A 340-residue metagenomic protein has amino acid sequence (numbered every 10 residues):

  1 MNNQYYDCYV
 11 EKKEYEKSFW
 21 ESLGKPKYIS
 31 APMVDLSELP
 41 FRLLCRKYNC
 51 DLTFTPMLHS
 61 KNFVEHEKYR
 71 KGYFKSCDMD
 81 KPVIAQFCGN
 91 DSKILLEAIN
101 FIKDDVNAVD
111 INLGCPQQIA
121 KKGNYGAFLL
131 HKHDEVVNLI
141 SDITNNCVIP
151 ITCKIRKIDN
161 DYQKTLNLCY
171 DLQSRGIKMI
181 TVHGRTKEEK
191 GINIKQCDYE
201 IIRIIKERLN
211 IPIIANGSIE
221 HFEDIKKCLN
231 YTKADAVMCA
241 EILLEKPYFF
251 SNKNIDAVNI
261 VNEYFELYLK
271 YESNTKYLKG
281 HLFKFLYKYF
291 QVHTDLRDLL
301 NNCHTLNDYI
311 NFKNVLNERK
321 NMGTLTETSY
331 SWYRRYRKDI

Functional and structural regions predicted by a protein language model:
M1-I340: Flavin-dependent oxidoreductase catalytic cores
